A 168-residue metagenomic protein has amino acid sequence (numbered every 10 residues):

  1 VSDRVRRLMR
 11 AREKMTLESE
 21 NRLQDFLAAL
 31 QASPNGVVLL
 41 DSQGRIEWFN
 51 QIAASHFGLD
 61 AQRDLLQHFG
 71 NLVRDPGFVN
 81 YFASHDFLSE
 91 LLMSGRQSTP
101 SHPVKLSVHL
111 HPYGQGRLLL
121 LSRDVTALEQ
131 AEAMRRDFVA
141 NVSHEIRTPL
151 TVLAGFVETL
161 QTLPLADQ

Functional and structural regions predicted by a protein language model:
S2-N21, D25, R123-T126, Q130: Amphipathic coiled-coil signaling helices used for dimeric signal transmission
A11-F57: Sensory modules in modular signal-transduction proteins
R22, A29, Q130-F138: Signal-transducing coiled-coil linker helix
H56, R63-L65: Alpha-helical sensory/transduction surfaces in regulatory modules that relay environmental signals to outputs, spanning
L65-A127: PAS-family sensory/regulatory modules and their coupling/dimerization elements
A140-H144: Conserved phosphoacceptor histidine of two-component systems
I146-Q161: Short post-phosphohistidine helix in the DHp/HisKA domain of histidine kinases
Q161-Q168: Short acidic helix/loop segment immediately C-terminal to the autophosphorylated histidine in two-component histidine
